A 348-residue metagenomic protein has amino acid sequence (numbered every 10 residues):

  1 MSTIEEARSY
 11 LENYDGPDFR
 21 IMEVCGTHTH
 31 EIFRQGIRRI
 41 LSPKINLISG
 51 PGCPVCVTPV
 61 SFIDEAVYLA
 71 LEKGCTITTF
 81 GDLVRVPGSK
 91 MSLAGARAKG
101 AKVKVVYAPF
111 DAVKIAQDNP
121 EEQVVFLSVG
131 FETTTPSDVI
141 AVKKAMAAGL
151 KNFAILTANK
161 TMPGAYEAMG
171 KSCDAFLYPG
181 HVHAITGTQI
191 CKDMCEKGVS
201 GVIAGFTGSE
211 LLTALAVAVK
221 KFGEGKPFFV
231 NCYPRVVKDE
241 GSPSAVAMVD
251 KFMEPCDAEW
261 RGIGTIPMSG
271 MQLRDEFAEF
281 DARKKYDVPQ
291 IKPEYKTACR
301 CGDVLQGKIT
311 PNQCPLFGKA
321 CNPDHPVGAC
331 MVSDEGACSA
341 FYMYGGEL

Functional and structural regions predicted by a protein language model:
M1-E121, T135, V139, K143-A148 (+4 more regions): Metallocofactor- and cofactor-centric catalytic cores in central/energy metabolism, strongly enriched
V106, L127, A204-G205: Active-site-adjacent beta-strand anchor residues
A154, G170-R235: A conserved active-site cap/scaffold subdomain adjacent to cofactor or substrate pockets
I203-A204, K238, D303, V327: Generic alpha-helical structural element
L212-D303: Internal helical hairpin/lid segments
